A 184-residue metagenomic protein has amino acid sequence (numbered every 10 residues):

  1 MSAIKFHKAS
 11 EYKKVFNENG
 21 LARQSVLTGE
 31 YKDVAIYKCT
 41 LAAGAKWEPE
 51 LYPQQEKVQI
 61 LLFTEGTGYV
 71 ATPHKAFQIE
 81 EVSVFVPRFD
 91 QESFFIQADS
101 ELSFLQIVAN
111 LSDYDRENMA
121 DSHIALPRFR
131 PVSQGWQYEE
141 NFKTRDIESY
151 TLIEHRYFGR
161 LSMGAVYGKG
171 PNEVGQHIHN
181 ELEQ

Functional and structural regions predicted by a protein language model:
M1-A35, D113-G175: A short, N-terminal "cap"/entry segment at the start of jelly-roll beta-barrel domains of the cupin/DSBH fold
K14-G20, C39-L41, P49-L51: Beta-strand-rich luminal/extracellular ectodomains of secretory-pathway glycoproteins, especially N-glycosylated
Y37, K46-W47, E65-A71, N172-V174 (+1 more regions): Short beta-strand segments in beta-sandwich/barrel cores
C39, Y52, L61, F77-Q78: Residue "hotspots" at secondary-structure boundaries inside conserved domains
W47-Q59, T72, E81: N-terminal functional module of multi-domain proteins
P53-Y69, G168, I178-Q184: Short, conserved beta-strand element in jelly-roll/cupin
T72-E92, Q184: Short acidic-glycine-tyrosine-enriched beta hairpin
F85-V86, D99-N118: A short hydrophobic beta-strand segment most commonly corresponding to one strand of the jelly-roll/cupin
